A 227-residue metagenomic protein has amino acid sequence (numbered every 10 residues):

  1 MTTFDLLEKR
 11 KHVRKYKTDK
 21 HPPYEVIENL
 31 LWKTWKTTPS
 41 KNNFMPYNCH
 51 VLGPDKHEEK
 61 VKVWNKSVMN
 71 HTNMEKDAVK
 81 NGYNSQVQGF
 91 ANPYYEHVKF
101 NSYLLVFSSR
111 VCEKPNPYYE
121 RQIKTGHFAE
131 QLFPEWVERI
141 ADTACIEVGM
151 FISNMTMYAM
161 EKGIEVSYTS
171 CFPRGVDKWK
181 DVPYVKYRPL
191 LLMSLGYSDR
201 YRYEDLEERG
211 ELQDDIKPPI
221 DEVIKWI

Functional and structural regions predicted by a protein language model:
M1-C112, E222-I227: N-terminal amphipathic, basic helical "cap/leader" segment at the start of enzyme domains
T3-V13, P22, R188-I227: C-terminal helix-cap and adjacent tail motif
L30-K36, L105, V111, K124-K180 (+1 more regions): Small-aliphatic-rich amphipathic alpha-helix that forms the alpha element of a beta-alpha
F44-Y47, E161, L190: Short secondary-structure junction motifs
W64-S67, P117-F128: Short, flexible, mixed-charge acidic loops at enzyme active sites
P93-E96, W179-P183: A generic local secondary-structure boundary/capping motif
C112-P115, R200-R202: Short, acidic Gly/Pro/Ser/Thr-rich loop/turn segments
N116-E120, C171, K178, E204-D205: A short secondary-structure junction signal
